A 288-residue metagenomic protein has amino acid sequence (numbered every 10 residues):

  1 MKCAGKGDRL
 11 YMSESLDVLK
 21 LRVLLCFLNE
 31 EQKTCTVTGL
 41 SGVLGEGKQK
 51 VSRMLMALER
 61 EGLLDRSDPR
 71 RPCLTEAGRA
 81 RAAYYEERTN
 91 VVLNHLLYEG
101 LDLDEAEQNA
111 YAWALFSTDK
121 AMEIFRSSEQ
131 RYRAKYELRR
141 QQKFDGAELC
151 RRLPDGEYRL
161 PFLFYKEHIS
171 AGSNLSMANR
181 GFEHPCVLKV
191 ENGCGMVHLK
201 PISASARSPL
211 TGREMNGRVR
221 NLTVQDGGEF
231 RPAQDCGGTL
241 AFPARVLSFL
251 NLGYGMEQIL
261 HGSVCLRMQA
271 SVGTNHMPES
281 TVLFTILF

Functional and structural regions predicted by a protein language model:
M1-V23: Short alpha-helical segments that sit at the start of domains
L28-K33, E86: Short helix-capping/hinge SLiMs at alpha-helix to coil transitions
K33-V43: Short acidic, hydrophobic short linear motifs in intrinsically disordered regions
G45-R60: Short amphipathic alpha-helical interaction segments
E59-S67: A short, conserved structural fragment
R70-R88: Basic, amphipathic "hinge/linker" alpha-helix immediately C-terminal to the N-terminal HTH DNA-binding motif
N90-Q130: Amphipathic alpha-helical dimerization/coiled-coil segments that flank or bridge DNA-binding/regulatory modules
D145-M196, K200-F288: N-terminal soluble domains immediately following signal/targeting peptides that reside in extracytoplasmic
